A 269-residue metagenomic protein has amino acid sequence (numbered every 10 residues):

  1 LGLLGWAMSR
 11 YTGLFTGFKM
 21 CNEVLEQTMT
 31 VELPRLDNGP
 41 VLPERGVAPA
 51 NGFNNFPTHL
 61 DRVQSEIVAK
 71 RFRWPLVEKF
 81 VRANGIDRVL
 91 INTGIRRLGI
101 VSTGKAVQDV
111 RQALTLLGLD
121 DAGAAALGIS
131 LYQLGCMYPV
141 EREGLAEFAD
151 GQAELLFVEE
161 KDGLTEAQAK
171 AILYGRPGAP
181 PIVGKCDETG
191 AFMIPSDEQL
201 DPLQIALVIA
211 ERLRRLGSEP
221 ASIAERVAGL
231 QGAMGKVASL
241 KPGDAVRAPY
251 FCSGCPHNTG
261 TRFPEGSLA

Functional and structural regions predicted by a protein language model:
L1, T16-M20, S102, Q133 (+3 more regions): General beta-strand structural signal in soluble alpha/beta enzymes
L1-R10, C21, N258-R262: Thiamine diphosphate
T12-N92: Conformationally flexible catalytic loops at phosphate/diphosphate-handling active centers
F56-R97, V101-A125, A221-D244: A charged, amphipathic alpha-helical module
I86-S102, V107-G175, A191-I194: Glycine-rich, anion-gripping cofactor-binding loops and their flanking helix/strand elements in enzyme active sites
E159-F251: Peripheral docking tails and interdomain loops at the edges of cofactor- or intermediate-handling domains
P242-A269: Cysteine-cluster motifs in flexible loop/terminal segments that predominantly coordinate metals
